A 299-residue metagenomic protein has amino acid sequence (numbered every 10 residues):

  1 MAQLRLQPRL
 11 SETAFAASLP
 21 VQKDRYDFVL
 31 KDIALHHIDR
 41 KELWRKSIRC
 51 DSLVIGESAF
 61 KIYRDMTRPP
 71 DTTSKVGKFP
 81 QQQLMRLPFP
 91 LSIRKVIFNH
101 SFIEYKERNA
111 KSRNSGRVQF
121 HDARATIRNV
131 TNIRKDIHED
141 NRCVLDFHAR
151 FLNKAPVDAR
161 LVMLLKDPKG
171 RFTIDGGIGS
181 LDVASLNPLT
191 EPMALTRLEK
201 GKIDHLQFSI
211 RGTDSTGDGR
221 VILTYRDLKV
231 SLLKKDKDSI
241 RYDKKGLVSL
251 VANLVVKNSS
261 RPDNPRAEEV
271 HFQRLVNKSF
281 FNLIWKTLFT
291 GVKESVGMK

Functional and structural regions predicted by a protein language model:
A2-L4, A16-D65, Q82-F98: Flexible beta-edge/linker motif
A2-S11, H36, S58-F60, N99-R108 (+2 more regions): Generic short beta-strand segments
E12-H36, S47-C50, I55, S74-F79 (+4 more regions): Amphipathic hydrophobic-ligand
S18-K23, A59, R68-R86, F280 (+2 more regions): Mature-chain termini and adjacent capping regions
I55, G77-F172: Elongated, acidic membrane-bridging lipid-handling scaffolds and related periplasm/extracellular "bridge/tunnel" systems
F60, I103, G170-F172, S215-G219: Hydrophobic residues embedded in beta-strands of well-ordered beta-sheets
Y63-R68, L233-K237: Outer-membrane beta-barrel and related beta-rich outer-membrane complex signature in Gram-negative bacteria
V162-L165, G176-G177, A194-K299: Extended terminal
